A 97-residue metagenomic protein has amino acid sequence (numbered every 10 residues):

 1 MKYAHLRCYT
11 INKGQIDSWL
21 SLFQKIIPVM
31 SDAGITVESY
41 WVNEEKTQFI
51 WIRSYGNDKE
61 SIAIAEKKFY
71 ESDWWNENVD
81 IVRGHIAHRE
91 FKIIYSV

Functional and structural regions predicted by a protein language model:
Y3-C8, W19, M30, F49-S54: Short, structured motif recognition centered on aromatic/hydrophobic residues
S21-S39, S54-K92: An amphipathic, aromatic/His-enriched active-site/gating alpha helix that lines ligand/cofactor pockets
E45: Positions that flank functional sites
I94-S96: Specificity-determining recognition surfaces
